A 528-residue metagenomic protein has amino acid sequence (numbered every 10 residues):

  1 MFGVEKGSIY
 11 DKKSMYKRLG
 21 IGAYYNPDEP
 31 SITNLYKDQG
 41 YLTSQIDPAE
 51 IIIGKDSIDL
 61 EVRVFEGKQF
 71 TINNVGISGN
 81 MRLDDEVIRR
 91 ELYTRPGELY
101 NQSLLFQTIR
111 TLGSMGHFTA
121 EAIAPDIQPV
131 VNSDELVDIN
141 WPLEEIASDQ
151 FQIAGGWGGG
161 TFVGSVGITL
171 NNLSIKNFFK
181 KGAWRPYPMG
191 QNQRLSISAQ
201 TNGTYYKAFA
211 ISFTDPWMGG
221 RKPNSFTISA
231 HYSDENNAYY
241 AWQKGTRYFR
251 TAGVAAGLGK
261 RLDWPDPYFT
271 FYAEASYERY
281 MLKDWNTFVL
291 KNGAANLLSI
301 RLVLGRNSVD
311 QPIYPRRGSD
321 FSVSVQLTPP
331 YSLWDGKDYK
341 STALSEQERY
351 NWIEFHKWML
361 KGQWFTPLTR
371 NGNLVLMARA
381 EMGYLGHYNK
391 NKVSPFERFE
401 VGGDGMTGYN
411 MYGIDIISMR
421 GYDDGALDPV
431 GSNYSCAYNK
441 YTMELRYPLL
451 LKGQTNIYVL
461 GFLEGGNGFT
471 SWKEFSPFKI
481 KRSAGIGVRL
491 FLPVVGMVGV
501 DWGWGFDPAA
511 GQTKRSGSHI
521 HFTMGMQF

Functional and structural regions predicted by a protein language model:
M1-T161, G167-L170, F178-A210, W358-K361 (+2 more regions): Periplasmic polypeptide-binding modules associated with outer-membrane biogenesis and secretion
R82, N101-D320, R420-G421, M497 (+1 more regions): Gram-negative/organellar outer-membrane beta-barrel architecture
D85, G158-G160, N172, A230-Y232 (+4 more regions): Active/binding-pocket-proximal capping segment
Y93, R110-G113, H117, L173 (+11 more regions): Hydrophobic alpha-helix feature that most strongly marks membrane-spanning transmembrane helices and their immediate
L105, N132-E135, P188-Q191, Y434-A437 (+4 more regions): A structural signal for short secondary-structure junctions
L112, I168, F213, G362 (+6 more regions): Hydrophobic, well-ordered secondary-structure elements that form the walls of internal hydrophobic environments
N132-E135, D149-G158, N286-L449, Q454 (+4 more regions): C-terminal outer-membrane beta-barrel translocator/porin domains of Gram-negative envelope proteins and their
M406-M411, K473-F528: C-terminal beta-signal and terminal closure region of outer-membrane beta-barrel proteins
